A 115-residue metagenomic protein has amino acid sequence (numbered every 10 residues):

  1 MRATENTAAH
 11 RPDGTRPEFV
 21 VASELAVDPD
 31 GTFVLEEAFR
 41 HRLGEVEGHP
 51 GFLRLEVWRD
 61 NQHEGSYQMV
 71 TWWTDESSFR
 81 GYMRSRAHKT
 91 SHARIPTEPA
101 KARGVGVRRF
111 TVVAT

Functional and structural regions predicted by a protein language model:
M1-P17, E56-Q62, A93-T115: Glycine-rich beta-strand-turn "strand-cap" elements at beta-sheet edges
R2-T4, G44-P50, W72-G106: An amphipathic, aromatic/His-enriched active-site/gating alpha helix that lines ligand/cofactor pockets
F19-A26, E56-S85: Short, well-ordered beta-strand segments in beta-rich or mixed alpha/beta enzyme and ligand-binding folds
A26-A38: Short, surface-exposed ligand-recognition loops at beta-strand->loop->(often short) alpha-helix junctions that present
V27-P29, D75, T111-A114: Non-catalytic surface loops within mature trypsin-like serine protease
D30, H41, Q62-E64, S77 (+1 more regions): Short alpha-helical
E36, R40, M83, T90 (+1 more regions): A beta-strand edge to alpha-helix "cap/lid" segment located at domain peripheries
